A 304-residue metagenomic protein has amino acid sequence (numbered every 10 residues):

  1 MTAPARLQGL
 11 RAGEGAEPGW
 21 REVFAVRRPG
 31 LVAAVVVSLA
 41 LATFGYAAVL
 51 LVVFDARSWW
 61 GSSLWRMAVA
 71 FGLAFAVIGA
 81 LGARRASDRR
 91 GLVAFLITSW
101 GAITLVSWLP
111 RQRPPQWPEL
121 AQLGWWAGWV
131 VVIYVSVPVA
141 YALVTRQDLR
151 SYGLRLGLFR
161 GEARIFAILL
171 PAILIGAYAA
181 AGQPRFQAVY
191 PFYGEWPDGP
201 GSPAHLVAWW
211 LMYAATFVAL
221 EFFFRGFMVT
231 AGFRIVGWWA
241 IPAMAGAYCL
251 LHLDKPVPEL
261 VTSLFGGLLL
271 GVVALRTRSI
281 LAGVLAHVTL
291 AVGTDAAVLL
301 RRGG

Functional and structural regions predicted by a protein language model:
A3-F54, L170-G304: Transmembrane helix-loop-helix hairpins at the membrane interface of multi-pass integral membrane proteins
L7-E17, S38-Y46, A68-A80, V106-P118 (+2 more regions): Hydrophobic alpha-helical transmembrane segments
E22-V32, R85-G101, A127-Y134, A163-Y178: Alpha-helical transmembrane segments of integral membrane proteins, especially early/N-terminal helices
F24, L81-L92, G153-R160, T230-F233: Membrane-interface helix-boundary motifs at transmembrane edges
L31-V35, S63, M67, G91-L96 (+6 more regions): Residue-level signature of transmembrane alpha-helical entry/exit and packing/kink sites in multi-pass membrane
V52-V144: Alpha-helical transmembrane segments in multi-pass membrane proteins
R57, W108-V131, P138-T216, G304: Juxtamembrane helix-loop-helix connectors linking adjacent transmembrane helices in multi-pass membrane enzymes
V77-R85, D148-R150, A214, V218-F224: C-terminal ends of transmembrane helices
